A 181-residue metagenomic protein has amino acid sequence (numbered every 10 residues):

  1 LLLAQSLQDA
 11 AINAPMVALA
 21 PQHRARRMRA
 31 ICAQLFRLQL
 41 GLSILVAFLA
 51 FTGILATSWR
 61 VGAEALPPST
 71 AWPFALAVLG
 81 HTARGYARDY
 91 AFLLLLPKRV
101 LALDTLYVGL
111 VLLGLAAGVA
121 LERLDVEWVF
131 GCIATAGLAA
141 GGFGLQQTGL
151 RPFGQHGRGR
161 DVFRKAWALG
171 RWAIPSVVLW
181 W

Functional and structural regions predicted by a protein language model:
L1-P21, V78-A83, I174-W181: Small-residue-rich midsections of specific transmembrane alpha-helices
A4-L38, L93-K98: Transmembrane-helix boundary and interhelical linker motifs in polytopic inner-membrane proteins
I12-M16, G53, A87-R88, G114-L115 (+1 more regions): Hydrophobic/aromatic residues in alpha-helical transmembrane segments
F36, L40, A71-A75, K98-T105 (+2 more regions): Hydrophobic faces of transmembrane alpha-helices in multi-pass small-molecule transporters and flippases across diverse
F36-A63, P73, L113-A120, G142: Alpha-helical transmembrane segments of multi-pass membrane transport and lipid-handling proteins
I44, F48, T52, A63-A87 (+3 more regions): Alpha-helical transmembrane segments of multi-pass membrane proteins
P67-A75, L101-R151: Hydrophobic alpha-helical transmembrane segments
L79-A102: Membrane-interface junctions at transmembrane-helix termini in multi-pass inner-membrane proteins
